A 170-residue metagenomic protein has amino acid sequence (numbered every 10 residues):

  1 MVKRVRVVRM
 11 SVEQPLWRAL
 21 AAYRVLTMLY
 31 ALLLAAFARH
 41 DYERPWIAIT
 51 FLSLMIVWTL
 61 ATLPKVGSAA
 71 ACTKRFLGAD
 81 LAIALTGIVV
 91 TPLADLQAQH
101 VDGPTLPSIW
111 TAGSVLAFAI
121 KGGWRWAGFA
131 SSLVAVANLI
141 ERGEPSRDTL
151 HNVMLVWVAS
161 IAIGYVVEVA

Functional and structural regions predicted by a protein language model:
M1-Q14: Short, Lys/Arg-rich, polar N-terminal cytosolic tail immediately upstream of the first transmembrane signal-anchor
V2, A19-L32, T86-T91, A112 (+1 more regions): Alpha-helical transmembrane segments of multi-pass integral membrane proteins
V2-K3, I56-K65, V158-A170: Juxtamembrane or sensor-core-proximal signal-transducing alpha helices that couple sensory domains to cytosolic
E13-A22, W46, D95-P104, G122-W126: Short, amphipathic, aromatic/basic-enriched membrane-interface segments that mark the entry/exit of transmembrane
E13-P15, A70, A112-S114: Short hydrophobic "helix-edge" motifs at membrane interfaces and signal-peptide entry regions
A21, P45-F51, K74-G78, I109-G113 (+3 more regions): Hydrophobic alpha-helical transmembrane segments
T27-G103, P107: Hydrophobic transmembrane alpha-helices and their membrane-interface boundaries in multi-pass, membrane-anchored
D80-H100, V115-L155, A159-A162: Hydrophobic transmembrane alpha-helices
